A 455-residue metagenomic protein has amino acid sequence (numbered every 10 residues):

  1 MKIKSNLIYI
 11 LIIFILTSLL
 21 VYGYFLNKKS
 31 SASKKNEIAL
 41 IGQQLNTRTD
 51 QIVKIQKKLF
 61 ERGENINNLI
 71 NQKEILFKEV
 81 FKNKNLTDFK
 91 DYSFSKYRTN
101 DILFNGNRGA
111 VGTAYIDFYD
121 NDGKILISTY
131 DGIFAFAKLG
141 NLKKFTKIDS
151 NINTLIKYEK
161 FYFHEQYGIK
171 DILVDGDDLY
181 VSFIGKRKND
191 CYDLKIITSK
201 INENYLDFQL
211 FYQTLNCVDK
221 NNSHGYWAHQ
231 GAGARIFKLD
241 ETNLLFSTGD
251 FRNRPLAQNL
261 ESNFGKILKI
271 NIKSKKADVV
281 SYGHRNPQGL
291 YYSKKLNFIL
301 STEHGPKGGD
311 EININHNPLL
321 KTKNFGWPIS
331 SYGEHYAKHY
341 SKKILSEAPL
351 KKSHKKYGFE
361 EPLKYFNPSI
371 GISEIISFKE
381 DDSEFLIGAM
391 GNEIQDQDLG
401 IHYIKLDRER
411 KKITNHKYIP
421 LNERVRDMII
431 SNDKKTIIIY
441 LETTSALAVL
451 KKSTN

Functional and structural regions predicted by a protein language model:
F60, N67-F94, I127-S128, A135 (+2 more regions): Beta-propeller domain segments
N83-K90, G123-I156, E203-N204, D396-D398: Beta-propeller domains
R98-F134, G168, S369-S377: Beta-strand-rich domains and repeat architectures in extracellular enzymes and scaffolds, especially beta-propellers
F118-D122, V174-D177, K238-E241, S293-L296 (+2 more regions): Residue-level detector of Asp-centered blade-edge/turn motifs that repeat once per structural unit in beta-propeller
L142-G176: Blade-loop segments of beta-propeller domains
Q166-I169, D190-F237: Asp-box/WD-like beta-propeller blade repeats and closely related beta-sheet repeat scaffolds
R410-N432: Conserved blade-ending motifs and adjacent loop-strand segments that build the rim/top face of beta-propeller domains
I429-N455: Blade-level signature of beta-propeller repeat domains, shared across WD40, Kelch, NHL, RCC1 and BNR/Asp-box propellers
